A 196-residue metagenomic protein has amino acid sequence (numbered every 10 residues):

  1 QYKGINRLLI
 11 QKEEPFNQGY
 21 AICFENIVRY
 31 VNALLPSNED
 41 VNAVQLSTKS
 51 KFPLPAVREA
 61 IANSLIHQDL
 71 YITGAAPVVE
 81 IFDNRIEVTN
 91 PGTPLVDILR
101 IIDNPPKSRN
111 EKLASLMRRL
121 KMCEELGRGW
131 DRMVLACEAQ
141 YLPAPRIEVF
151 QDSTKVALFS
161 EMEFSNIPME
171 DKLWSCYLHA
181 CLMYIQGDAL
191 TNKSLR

Functional and structural regions predicted by a protein language model:
Q1-R196: C-terminal regulatory or interaction extensions
